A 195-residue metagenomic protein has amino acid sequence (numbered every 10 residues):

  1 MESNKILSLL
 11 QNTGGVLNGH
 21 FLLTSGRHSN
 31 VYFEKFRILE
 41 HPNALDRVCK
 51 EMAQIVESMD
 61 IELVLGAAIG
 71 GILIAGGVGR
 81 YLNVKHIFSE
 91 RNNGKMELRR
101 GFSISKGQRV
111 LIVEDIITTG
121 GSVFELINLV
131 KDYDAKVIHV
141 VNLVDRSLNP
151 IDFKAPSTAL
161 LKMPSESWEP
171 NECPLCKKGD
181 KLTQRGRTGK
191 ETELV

Functional and structural regions predicted by a protein language model:
M1-V195: PRPP-associated nucleotide enzymes
